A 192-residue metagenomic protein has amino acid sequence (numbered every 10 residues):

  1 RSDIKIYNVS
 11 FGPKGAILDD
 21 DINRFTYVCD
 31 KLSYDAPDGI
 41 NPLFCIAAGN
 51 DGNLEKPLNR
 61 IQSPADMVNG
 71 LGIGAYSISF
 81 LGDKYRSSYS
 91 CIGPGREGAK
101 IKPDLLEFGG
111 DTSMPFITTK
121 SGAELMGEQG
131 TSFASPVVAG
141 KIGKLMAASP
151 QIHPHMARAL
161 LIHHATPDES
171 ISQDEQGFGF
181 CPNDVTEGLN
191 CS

Functional and structural regions predicted by a protein language model:
R1, A16, G39-N41, M67-N69 (+2 more regions): Subtilisin-like serine protease catalytic core
R1-S63, G127-Q129, F133: Substrate-binding/access-modulating region of protease and related hydrolase catalytic domains
P13, A48-G52, Y76-S79, D111 (+1 more regions): Acidic, glycine-rich active-site loops and adjacent beta-strand->loop/helix elements that engage anionic groups
L43-C45, G72, L106: Structural detector of well-ordered beta-strand residues that form the stable sheet scaffold of enzyme domains
I61-I78: Structural recognition of alpha->loop->beta junctions
A75-S135: Catalytic-core environment of secreted peptidases
A134-A148: Short, small-residue alpha-helix embedded
A147-S192: C-terminal subdomain of the subtilisin-like protease fold in secreted/lumenal serine endopeptidases
